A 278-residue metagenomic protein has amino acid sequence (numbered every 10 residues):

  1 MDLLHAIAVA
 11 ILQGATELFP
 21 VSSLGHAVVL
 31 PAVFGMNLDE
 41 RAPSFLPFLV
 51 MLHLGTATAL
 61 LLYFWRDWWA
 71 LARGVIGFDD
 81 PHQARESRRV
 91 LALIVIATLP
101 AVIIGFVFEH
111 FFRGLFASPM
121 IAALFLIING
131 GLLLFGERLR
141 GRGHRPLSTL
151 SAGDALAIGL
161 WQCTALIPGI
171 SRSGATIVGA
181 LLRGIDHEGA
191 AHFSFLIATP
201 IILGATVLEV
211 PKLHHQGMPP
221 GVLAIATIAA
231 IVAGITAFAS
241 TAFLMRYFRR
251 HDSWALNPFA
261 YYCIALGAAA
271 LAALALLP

Functional and structural regions predicted by a protein language model:
M1-P278: Multi-pass membrane proteins that catalyze or facilitate reactions on polyprenyl-/lipid-phosphate substrates and their
